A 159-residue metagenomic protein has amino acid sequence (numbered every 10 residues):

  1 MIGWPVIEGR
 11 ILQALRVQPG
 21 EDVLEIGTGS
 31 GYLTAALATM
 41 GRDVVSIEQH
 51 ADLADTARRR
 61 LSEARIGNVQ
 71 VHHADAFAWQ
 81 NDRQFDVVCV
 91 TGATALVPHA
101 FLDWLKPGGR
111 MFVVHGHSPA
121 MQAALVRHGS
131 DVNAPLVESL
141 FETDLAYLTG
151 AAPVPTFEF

Functional and structural regions predicted by a protein language model:
W4-P5, T94: A conditional alpha-helix N-cap/helix-loop micro-motif detector
V6, R10, Y32: Conserved SAM/SAH-binding loop-helix junction of Class I S-adenosyl-L-methionine-dependent methyltransferases
R16-L136: Conserved nucleotide-cofactor-binding alpha/beta core module
A123-F159: Substrate-binding/catalytic lobe of Class I Rossmann-like enzymes that use SAM or dcSAM, i.e., the mid-to-C-terminal
